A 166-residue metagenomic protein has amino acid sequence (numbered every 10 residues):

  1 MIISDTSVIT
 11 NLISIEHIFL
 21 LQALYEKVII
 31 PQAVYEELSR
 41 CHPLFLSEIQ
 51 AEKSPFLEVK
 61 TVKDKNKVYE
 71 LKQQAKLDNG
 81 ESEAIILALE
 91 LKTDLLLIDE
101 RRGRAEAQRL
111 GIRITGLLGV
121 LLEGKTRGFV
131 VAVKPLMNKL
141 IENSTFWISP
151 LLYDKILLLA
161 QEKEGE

Functional and structural regions predicted by a protein language model:
M1-D94, R101, L110-I112, L151-D154 (+2 more regions): Active-site-proximal, substrate-binding regions of enzyme catalytic domains and RNA-binding/basic surfaces
H42-L44, R104-E166: Acidic, PIN/NYN-like endoribonuclease modules and their adjacent C-terminal/linker elements
